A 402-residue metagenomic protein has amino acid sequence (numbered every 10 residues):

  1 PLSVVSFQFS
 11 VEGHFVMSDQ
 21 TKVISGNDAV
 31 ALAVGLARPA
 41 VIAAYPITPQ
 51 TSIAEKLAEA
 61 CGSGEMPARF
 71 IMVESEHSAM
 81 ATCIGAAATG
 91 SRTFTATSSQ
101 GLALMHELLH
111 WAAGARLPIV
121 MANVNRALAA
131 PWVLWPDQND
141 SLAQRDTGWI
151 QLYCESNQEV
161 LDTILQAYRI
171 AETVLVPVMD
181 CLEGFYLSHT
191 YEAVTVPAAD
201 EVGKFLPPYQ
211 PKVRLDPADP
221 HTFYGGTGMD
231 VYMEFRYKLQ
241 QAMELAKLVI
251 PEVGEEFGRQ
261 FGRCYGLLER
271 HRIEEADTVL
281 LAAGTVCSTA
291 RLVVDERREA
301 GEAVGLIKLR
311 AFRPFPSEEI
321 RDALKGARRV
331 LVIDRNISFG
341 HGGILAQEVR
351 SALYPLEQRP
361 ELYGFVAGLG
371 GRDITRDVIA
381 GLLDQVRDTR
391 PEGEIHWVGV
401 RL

Functional and structural regions predicted by a protein language model:
P1-M17: Short, basic, low-complexity termini and linkers enriched in Ser/Thr/Gly/Pro that act as targeting/leader peptides
F15-A143, G148, L165, G184-F185: Thiamine diphosphate
A58-S63, L292-L306, Y354-P355: Short helix-loop-beta junction
L134-G184, R359-R372: Conserved thiamine diphosphate
V178-E269: Conformationally flexible catalytic loops at phosphate/diphosphate-handling active centers
H271-E302, F315-D322: Redox- and metal-dependent alpha/beta enzyme cores, enriched for Fe-S-associated oxidoreductases and cofactor-handling
A300-R329, N336: Core nucleotide-handling region used for phosphoryl-transfer chemistry
R335-L402: Peripheral docking tails and interdomain loops at the edges of cofactor- or intermediate-handling domains
